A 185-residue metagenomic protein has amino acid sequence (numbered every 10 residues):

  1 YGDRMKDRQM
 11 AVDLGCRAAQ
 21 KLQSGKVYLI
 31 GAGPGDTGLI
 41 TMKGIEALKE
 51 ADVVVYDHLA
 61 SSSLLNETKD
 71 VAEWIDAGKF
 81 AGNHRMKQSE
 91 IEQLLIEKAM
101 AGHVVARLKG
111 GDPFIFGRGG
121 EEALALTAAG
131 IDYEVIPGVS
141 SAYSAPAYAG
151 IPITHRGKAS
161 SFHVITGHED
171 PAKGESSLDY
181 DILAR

Functional and structural regions predicted by a protein language model:
Y1-S24: Small-molecule-sensing regulatory modules
M5, K43-G44, S63, R118-G120 (+2 more regions): Solvent-exposed, flexible loop/coil residues
Q20, K49, A147-I151: Charged, amphipathic alpha-helical interaction segments
G25-G31, M42-V139, Y143-S144, D179-D181: Class I S-adenosyl-L-methionine
K26-V27, Y133-E134, S140-R185: Beta-strand/loop-alpha-helix module characteristic of Rossmann-like adenine-cofactor folds
L29-L39, H168-P171: Short, glycine-rich nucleotide/cofactor-binding loops
D36, E97-K98, T154-H155: Short, flexible segments with low predicted structural confidence
